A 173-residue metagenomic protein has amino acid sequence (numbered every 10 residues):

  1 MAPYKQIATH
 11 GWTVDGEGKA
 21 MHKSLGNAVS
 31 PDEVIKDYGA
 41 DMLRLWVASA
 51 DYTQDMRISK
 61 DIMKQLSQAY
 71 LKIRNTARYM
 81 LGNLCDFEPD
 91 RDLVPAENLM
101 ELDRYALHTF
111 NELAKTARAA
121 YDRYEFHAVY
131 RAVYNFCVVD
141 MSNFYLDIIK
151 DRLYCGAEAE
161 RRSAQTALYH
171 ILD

Functional and structural regions predicted by a protein language model:
A2-D173: Long, charged, mostly alpha-helical binding arms that flank functional sites
